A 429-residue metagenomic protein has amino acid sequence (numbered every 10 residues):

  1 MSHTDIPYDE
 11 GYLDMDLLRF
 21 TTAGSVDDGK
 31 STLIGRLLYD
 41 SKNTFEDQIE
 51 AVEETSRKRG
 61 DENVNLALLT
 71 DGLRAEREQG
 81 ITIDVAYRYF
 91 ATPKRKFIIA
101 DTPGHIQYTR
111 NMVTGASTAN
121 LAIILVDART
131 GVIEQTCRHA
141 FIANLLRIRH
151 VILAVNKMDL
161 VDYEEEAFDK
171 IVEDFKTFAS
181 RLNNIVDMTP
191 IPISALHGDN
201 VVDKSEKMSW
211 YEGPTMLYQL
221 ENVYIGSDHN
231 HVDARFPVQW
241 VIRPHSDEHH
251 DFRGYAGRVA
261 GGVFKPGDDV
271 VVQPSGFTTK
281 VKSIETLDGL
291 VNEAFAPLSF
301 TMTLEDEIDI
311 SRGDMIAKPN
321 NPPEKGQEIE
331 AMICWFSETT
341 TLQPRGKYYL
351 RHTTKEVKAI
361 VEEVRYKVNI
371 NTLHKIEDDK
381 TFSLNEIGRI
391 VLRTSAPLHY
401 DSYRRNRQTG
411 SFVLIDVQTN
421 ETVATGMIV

Functional and structural regions predicted by a protein language model:
M1-Y8, D14-Y39, T55-K58, L125-V126 (+7 more regions): Helix-rich terminal scaffold detector
T4-Q107, A119: P-loop NTPase switch module centered on the Walker A-proximal segment
E10-D14, A23-S25, R74-T82, R88-A91 (+13 more regions): Replace "in large, NTP-powered and nucleic-acid-processing enzymes" with "in large, NTP-powered factors and other
R19-A23, L160-Y163, A167, T177 (+1 more regions): C-terminal effector modules of nucleic-acid-centric enzymes and ribosome-associated factors
D27, L33, V52, G80 (+13 more regions): Residue-level signature of catalytic and energy-coupling elements of molecular machines, predominantly ATP/GTP-dependent
G35, D47-E50, E54, D71 (+11 more regions): Solvent-exposed alpha-helical segments within well-ordered globular domains of core cellular machineries
R95-F97, T102-Y108, A116-A140, L145-D169: Conserved Switch II/interswitch segment of TRAFAC-class P-loop GTPases
D169, K176-T339: Conserved catalytic-core segments of large NTP-driven translation/proteostasis enzymes
